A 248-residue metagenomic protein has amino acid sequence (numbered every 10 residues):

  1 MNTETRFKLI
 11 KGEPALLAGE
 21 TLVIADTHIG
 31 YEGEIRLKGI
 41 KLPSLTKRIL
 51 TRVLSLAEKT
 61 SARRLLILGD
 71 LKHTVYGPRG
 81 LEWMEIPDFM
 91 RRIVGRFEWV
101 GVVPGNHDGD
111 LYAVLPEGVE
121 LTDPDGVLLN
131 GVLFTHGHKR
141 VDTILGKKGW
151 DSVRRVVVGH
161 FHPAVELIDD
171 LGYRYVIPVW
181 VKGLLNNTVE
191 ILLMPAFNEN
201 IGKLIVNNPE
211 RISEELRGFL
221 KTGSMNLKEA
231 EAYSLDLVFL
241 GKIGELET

Functional and structural regions predicted by a protein language model:
M1-L68, K72-T248: Extended recognition/assembly regions associated with phosphoester-bond processing machinery
